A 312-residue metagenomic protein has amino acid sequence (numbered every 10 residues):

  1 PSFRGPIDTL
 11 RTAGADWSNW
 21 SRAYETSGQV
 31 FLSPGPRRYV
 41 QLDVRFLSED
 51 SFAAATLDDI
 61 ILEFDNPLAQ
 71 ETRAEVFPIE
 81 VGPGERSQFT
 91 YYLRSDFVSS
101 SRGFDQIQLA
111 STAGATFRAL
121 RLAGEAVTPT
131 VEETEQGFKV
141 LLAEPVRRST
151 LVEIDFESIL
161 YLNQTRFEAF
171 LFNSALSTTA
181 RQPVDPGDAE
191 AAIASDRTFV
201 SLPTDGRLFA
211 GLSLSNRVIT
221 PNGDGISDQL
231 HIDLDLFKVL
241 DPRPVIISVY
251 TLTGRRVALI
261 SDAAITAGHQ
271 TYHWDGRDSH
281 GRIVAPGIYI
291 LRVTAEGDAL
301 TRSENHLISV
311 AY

Functional and structural regions predicted by a protein language model:
P1-D65, A113-F117, S261, G268: Non-cytosolic beta-sandwich-type ligand-binding/adhesion modules
D43, I79-D105, L234: Short beta-strand elements of extracellular/lumenal beta-sandwich folds
V44, K139-N173: Low-complexity, intrinsically disordered segments enriched in Ser/Thr together with acidic residues
S48, L93-S99, S111-A113, D235-L240 (+2 more regions): Extracellular acidic, Ser/Thr/Pro-rich low-complexity tracts
I60-G82, A192-G223, A311-Y312: Short, compositionally biased P/S/T/A/G/V-rich stretches that sit at domain boundaries
S100-A113, I154: Surface-exposed beta-strand/loop patches in extracellular or lumenal glycoproteins
L109-L151: A surface/secretory-pathway sequence property marking extracellular, secreted, or lumenal proteins enriched
V200-Y312: Short loop/turn motifs at secondary-structure boundaries
